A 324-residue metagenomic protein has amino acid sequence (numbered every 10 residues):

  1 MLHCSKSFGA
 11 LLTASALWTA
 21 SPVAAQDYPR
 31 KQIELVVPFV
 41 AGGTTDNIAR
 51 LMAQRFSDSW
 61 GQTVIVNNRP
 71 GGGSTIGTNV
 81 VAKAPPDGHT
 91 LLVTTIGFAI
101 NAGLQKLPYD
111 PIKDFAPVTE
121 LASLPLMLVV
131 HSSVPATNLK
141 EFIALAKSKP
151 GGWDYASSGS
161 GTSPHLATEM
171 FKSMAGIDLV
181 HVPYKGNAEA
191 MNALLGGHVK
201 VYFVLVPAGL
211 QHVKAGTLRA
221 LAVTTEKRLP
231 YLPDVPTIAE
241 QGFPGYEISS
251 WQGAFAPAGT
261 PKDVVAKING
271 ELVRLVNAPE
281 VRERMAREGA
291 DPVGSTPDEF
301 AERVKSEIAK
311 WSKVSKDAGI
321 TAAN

Functional and structural regions predicted by a protein language model:
M1-L11: Bacterial N-terminal signal peptides that target proteins for export
L2, A25-D27, K31, Q54-S59 (+8 more regions): Short hydrophobic alpha-helices and adjacent helix-cap/hinge residues
L12-T13, L17: Hydrophobic helical h-region of N-terminal Sec-dependent signal peptides in bacterial secretory/periplasmic proteins
T19-P22: N-terminal signal peptide c-region/cleavage motif recognized by signal peptidases
A25-D114, G152-D154, G176-V201, L205 (+4 more regions): N-terminal (or domain-start) structured segment
R30-Q32, M174-A175, K214, T237-E240 (+1 more regions): An extracytoplasmic/periplasmic, membrane-proximal ligand-sensing/linker region
K83-H89, A102-E189, I238, W251-R284: Hinge/capping helix and adjacent helix->loop/strand transition within the periplasmic-binding protein
S123, T137, G209-N277, S306-A309 (+1 more regions): C-terminal lobe and pocket-closing loops of periplasmic/extracytoplasmic Venus-flytrap solute-binding proteins
